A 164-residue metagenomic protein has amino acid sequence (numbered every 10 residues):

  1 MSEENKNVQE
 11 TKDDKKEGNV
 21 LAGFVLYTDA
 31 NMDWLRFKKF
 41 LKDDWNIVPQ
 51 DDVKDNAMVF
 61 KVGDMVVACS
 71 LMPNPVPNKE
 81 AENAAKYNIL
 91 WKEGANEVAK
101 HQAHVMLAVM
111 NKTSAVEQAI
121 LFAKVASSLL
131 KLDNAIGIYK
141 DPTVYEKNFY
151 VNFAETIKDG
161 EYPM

Functional and structural regions predicted by a protein language model:
E10-G23, Y27-L35, V98: Charge-rich, low-complexity segments
E10-V20, K39-L41, I157-M164: C-terminal interaction module
A22-V25, D29, M110-Q118: Conserved aromatic-histidine-acidic binding/catalytic patches
T28-A95: N-terminal low-complexity, intrinsically disordered segments
W34-K38, E117-Q118, N148-A154: A short acidic (Asp/Glu
E97-K112: Glycine-rich, often proline-containing surface loops adjacent to acidic residues and nearby aromatics that form
K112-Y145: Aromatic- and glycine-enriched beta-alpha-beta binding-site module
D141-M164: Aromatic/basic-lined ligand-recognition segments that form π-stacking hydrophobic pockets flanked by Lys/Arg to engage
